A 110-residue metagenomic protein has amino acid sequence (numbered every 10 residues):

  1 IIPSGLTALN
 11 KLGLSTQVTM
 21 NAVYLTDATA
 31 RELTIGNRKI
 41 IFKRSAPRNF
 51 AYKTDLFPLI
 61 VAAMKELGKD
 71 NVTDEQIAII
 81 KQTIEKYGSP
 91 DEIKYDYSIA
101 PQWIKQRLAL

Functional and structural regions predicted by a protein language model:
I1-G36: Short gly/ser-rich loop at a beta-strand->alpha-helix junction or flexible surface loop bordering the NTP-binding
T34-R44: A short, charged helix-loop
R44-L110: Hydrophobic alpha-helical interaction segments
